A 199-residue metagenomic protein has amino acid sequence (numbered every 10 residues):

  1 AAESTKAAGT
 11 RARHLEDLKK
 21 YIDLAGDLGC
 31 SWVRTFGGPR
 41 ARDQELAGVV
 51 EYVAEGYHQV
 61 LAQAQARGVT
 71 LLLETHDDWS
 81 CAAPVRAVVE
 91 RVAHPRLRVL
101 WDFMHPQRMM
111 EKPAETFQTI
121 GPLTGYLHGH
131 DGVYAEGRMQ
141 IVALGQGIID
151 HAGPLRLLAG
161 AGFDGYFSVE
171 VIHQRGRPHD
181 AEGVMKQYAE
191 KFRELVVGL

Functional and structural regions predicted by a protein language model:
A2-V99, R108: Active-site acidic/histidine proton-transfer and metal-coordination neighborhood in alpha/beta enzyme cores
G29, A66, A82-L199: Histidine-acidic metal/acid-base catalytic patches
